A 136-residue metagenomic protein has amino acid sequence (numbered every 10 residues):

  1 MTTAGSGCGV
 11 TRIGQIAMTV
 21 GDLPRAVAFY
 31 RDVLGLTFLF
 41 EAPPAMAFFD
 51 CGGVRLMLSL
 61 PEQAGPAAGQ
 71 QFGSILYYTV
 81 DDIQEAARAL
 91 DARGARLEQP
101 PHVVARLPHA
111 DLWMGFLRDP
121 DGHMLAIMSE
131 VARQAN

Functional and structural regions predicted by a protein language model:
M1-P24, S74-L76, S129-N136: N-terminal beta-strand motif that seeds the catalytic metal site of vicinal oxygen chelate
A17, A45-M46, M114: A short, glycine- and basic residue-enriched loop/turn that sits immediately adjacent to a domain's principal
L23, L76-M124: Vicinal oxygen chelate
P24-T37: Amphipathic alpha-helical segments
R25, A42-A47, Q134-A135: Short glycine/proline-centered loop/turn elements that form peptide/ligand docking sites
T37-Q71, M124-S129: Conserved short beta-strand elements that form part of the metal-binding/catalytic scaffold of enzyme active sites
L60, A110, F116, I127-Q134: Short beta->alpha transition motifs characteristic of CBS
